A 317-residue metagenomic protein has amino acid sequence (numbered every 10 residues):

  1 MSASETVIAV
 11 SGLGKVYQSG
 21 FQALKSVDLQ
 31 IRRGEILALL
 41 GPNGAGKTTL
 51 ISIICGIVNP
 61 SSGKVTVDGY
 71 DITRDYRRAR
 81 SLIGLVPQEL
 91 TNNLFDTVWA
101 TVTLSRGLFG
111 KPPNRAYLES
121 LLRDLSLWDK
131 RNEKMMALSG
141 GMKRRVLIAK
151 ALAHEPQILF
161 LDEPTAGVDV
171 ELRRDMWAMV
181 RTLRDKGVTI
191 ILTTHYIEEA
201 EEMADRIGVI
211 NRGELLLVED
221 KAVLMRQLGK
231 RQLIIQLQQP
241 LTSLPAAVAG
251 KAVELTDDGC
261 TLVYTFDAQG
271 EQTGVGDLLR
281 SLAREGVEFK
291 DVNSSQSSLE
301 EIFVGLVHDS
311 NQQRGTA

Functional and structural regions predicted by a protein language model:
G63-D71, R78-A79: Conserved ABC transporter NBD signature motif
T103, G107-K130: Conserved ABC ATPase "signature" region
K134-L138: Conserved ABC ATPase signature
E155: Conserved catalytic motifs of ABC-family nucleotide-binding domains
L159-D162: Catalytic Walker B motif of ABC-type/P-loop ATPase nucleotide-binding domains
W177-D267: ABC transporter nucleotide-binding domain
